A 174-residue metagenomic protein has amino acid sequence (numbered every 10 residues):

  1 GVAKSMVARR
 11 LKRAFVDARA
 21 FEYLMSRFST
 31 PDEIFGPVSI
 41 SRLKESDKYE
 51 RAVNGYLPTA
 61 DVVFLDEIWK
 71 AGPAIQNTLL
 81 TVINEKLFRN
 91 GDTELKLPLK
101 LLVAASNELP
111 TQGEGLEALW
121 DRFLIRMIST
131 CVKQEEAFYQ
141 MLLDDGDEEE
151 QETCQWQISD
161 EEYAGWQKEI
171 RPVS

Functional and structural regions predicted by a protein language model:
G1-R27: Walker A/P-loop
R10, E33, T78: Alpha-helical scaffold segments in soluble metabolic enzymes
F15, V38, I83: Active-site catalytic pocket residues across diverse enzymes, especially alpha/beta-hydrolases
E22-L24, E33, A104: Conserved beta-strand scaffold in the Rossmann-like NAD(H)/NADP(H)-binding core of dehydrogenases/reductases
Y23-S26, V53-G55, T93-E94, E117: Replace "in large, NTP-powered and nucleic-acid-processing enzymes" with "in large, NTP-powered factors and other
R27-D61: Short glycine-rich substrate-engagement loop in P-loop NTPases that contacts/grips substrate
S41-S46, V62-P172: Canonical AAA+ ATPase core
